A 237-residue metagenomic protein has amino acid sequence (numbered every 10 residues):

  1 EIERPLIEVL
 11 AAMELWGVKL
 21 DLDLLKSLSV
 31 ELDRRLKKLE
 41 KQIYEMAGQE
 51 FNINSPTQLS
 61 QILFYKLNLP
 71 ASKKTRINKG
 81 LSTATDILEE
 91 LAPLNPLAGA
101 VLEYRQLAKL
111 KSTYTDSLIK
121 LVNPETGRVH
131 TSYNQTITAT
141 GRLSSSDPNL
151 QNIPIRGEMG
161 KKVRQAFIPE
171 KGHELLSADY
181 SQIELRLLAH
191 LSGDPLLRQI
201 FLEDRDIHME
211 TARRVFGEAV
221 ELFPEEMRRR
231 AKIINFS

Functional and structural regions predicted by a protein language model:
E1-E158, I168, G172-E174, S181-E184 (+2 more regions): Conserved "right-hand" nucleotidyltransferase catalytic core of DNA-directed polymerases
F51, A71, L196, A219-V220: Secondary-structure boundary/capping signal
L121, L197-Q199, L222: Short, contiguous acidic/charged loop-to-helix segments that flank catalytic cores in large enzymes
K161, L185-R186, H190, D206-E210 (+1 more regions): Feature representing long, continuous alpha-helical segments
R164-A166: A generic local secondary-structure boundary/capping motif
H173-R205: Structured ligand/cofactor/substrate-binding pocket environments in proteins
E203-R230: Generic long, charged, amphipathic alpha-helical segments
